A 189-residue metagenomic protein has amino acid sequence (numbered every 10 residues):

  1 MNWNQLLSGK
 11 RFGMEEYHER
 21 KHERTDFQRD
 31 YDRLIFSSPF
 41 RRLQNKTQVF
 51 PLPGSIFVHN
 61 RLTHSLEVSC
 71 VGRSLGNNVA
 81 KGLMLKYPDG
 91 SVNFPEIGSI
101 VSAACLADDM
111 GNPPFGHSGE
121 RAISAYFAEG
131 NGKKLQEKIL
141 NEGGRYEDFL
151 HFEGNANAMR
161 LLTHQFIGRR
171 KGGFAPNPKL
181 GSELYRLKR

Functional and structural regions predicted by a protein language model:
M1-E23, I35-K46, S55, L66 (+3 more regions): Sequence-structural signature of the catalytic-core scaffold of metal-dependent phosphohydrolases that act on
R24, H59-L62: Low-complexity, highly charged intrinsically disordered N-terminal segments that act as targeting/localization
P51-F57: Short hinge/gating elements
